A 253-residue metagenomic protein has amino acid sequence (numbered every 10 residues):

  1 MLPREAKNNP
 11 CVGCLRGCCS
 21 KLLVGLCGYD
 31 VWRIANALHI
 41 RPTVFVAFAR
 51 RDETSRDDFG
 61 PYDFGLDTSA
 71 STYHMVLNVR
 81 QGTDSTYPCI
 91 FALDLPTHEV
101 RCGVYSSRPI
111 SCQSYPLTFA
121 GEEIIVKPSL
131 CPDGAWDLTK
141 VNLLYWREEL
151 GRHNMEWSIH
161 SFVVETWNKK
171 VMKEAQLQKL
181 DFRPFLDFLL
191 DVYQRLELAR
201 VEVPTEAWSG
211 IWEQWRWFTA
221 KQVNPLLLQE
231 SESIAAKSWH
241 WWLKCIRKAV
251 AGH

Functional and structural regions predicted by a protein language model:
M1-H253: Short loop/turn segments that flank or connect secondary-structure elements
